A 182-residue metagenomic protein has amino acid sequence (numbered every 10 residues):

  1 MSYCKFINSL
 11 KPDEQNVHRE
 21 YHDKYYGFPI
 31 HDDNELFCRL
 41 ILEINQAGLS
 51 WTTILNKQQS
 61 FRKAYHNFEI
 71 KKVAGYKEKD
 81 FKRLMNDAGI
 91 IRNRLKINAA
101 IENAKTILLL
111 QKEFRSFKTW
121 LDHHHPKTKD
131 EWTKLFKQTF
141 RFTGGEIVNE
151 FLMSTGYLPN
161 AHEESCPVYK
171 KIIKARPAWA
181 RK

Functional and structural regions predicted by a protein language model:
M1-K182: HhH-family (HhH-GPD) DNA N-glycosylase catalytic core used in base-excision repair
